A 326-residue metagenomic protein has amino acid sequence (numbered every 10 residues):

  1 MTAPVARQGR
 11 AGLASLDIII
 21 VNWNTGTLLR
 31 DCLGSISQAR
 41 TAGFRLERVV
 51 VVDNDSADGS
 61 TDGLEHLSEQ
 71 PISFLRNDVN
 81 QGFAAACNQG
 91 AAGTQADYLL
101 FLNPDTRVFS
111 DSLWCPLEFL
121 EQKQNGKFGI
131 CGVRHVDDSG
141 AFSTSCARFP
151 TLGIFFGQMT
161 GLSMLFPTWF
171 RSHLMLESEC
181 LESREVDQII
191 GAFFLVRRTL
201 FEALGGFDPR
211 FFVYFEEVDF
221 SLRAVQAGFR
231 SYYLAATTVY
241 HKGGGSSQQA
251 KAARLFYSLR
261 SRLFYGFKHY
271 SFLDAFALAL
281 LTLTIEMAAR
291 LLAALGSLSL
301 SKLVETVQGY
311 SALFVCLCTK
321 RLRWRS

Functional and structural regions predicted by a protein language model:
M1-Q38: N-proximal low-complexity "stem/linker" segments adjacent to membrane-targeting elements
S35, D53-D62, V79: A conserved acidic beta->alpha catalytic loop
R76-T94: Glycine-rich, basic loop-to-helix element that forms the pyrophosphate-binding segment of sugar-nucleotide handling
L99: Short aromatic/hydrophobic "clamp" motif used to bind/position activated sugar donors
F109-S145: Conserved donor NDP-sugar-binding/catalytic core segment of glycosyltransferases
P150-V186: Short, flexible, basic/aromatic active-site loop/helix in glycosyltransferases
L181, D187-T238: A short, conserved alpha-helix in the catalytic core of glycosyltransferases
A253-S261, F272-S326: Non-catalytic, C-terminal membrane-associated alpha-helical segments of glycosyltransferases
